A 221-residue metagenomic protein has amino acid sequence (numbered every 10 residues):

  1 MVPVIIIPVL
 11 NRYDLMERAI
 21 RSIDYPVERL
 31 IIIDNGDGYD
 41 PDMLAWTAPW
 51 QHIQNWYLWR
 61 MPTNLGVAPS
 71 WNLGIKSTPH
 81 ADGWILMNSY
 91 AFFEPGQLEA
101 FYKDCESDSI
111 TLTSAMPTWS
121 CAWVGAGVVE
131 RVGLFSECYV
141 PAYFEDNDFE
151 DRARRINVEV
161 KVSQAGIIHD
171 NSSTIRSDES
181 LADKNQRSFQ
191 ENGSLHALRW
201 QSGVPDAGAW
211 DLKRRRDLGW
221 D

Functional and structural regions predicted by a protein language model:
N11-Y25: Short, well-formed alpha-helical segments that are part of the catalytic scaffolds of diverse glycosyltransferases
S22, D34-W46, A91-F92: A conserved acidic beta->alpha catalytic loop
E28-G38, W59-M61: Short beta-strand/loop segment that forms part of the nucleotide-sugar
M61-T78: Glycine-rich, basic loop-to-helix element that forms the pyrophosphate-binding segment of sugar-nucleotide handling
A81-F92: Short beta-strand-to-loop acidic/aromatic patch adjacent to the donor-nucleotide binding site
G96-L112: Conserved donor-nucleotide/metal-binding helix-loop-beta segment in metal-dependent transferases, i.e., the alpha-helix
V124-Y143, R152-S163: Aromatic-glycine-rich donor-binding/catalytic loop that engages nucleotide-sugar donors across glycosyltransferases
E145-D221: C-terminal catalytic/acceptor-binding lobe
